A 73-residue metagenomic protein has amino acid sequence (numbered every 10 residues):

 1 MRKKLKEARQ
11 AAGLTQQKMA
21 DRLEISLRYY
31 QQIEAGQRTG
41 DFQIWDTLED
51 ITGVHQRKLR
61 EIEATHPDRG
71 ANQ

Functional and structural regions predicted by a protein language model:
K3, F42-W45: Short alpha-helical elements of helix-turn-helix
K3-R22: Short basic helix-loop element that most often maps to the first helix and adjoining turn of HTH DNA-binding modules
L5, M19-A20, Y30-I33, L59: Conserved hydrophobic/aromatic packing and binding residues within compact polymer-binding modules
A11, Q32, T39-Q43, D50 (+1 more regions): Short, charged recognition helix plus adjacent turn of helix-turn-helix-like nucleic-acid-binding domains
E24-I25, Y29, G36, I44: A subset of signal/propeptide-processing and intrinsically disordered low-complexity segments in secreted/extracellular
